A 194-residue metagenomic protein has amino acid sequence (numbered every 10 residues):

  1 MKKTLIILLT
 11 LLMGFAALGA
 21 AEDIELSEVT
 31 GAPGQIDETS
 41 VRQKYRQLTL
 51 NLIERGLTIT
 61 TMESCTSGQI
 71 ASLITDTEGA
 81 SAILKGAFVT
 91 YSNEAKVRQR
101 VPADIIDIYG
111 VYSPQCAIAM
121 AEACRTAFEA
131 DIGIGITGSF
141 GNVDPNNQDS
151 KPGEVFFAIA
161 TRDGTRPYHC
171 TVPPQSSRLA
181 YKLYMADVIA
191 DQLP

Functional and structural regions predicted by a protein language model:
M1-T4: Positively charged n-region of N-terminal signal peptides that target proteins for export
I6-I7, V89: Short amphipathic alpha-helical "recognition" segments used for binding
I7-L8, E25: Residues marking helix boundaries in flexible regions
L8-F15: Bacterial N-terminal signal peptides
F15-D23: Bacterial Sec-dependent signal peptides at the C-terminal "C-region" and cleavage site
E22-P194: Short alpha-helical segments enriched in small residues
